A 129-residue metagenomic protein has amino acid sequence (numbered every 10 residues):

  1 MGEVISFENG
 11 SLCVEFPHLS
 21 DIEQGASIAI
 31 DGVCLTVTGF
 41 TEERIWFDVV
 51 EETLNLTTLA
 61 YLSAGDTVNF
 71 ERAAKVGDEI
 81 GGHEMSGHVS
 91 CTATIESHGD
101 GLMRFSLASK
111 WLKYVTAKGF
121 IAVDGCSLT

Functional and structural regions predicted by a protein language model:
M1-T129: Conserved loop->alpha-helix
